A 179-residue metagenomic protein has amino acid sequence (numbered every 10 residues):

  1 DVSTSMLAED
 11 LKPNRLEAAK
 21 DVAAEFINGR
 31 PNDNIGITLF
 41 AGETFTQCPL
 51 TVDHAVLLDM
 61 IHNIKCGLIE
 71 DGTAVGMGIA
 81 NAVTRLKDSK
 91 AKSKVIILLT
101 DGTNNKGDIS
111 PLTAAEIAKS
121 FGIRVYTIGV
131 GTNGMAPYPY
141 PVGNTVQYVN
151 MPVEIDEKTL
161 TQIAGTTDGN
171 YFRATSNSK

Functional and structural regions predicted by a protein language model:
D1, D101: Conserved acidic
V2-K94, I109: Membrane-embedded segments
I35, I123, G169: Short, conserved active-site loop motifs that form the nucleotide-linked donor/cofactor pocket
T38, I97, Y126-I128, F172: Hydrophobic/aromatic beta-strand patches that form the interior of the parallel beta-sheet core in alpha/beta enzyme
A41-F45, G131-T132, S178: Short glycine-enriched loops at secondary-structure junctions
E70, T84, V95, G102-T166: VWA/integrin I-like adhesion module and closely mimicked acidic/polar interface patches used
N170-K179: Juxtamembrane amphipathic/hinge helix adjacent to a transmembrane helix
